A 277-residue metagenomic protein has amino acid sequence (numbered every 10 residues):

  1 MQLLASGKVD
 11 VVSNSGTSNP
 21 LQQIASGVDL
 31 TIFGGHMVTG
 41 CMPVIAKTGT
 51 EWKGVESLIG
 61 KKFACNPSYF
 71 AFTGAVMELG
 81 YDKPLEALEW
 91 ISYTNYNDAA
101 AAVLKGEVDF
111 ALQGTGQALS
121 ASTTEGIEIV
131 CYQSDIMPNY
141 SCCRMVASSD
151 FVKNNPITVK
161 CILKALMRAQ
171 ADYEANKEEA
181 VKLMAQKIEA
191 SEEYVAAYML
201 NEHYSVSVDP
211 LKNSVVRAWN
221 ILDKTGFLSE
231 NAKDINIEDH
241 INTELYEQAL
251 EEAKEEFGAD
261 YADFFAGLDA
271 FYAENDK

Functional and structural regions predicted by a protein language model:
M1-S13: Extracytoplasmic small-molecule ligand-binding "clamshell" domains of the periplasmic binding protein/Venus flytrap
L3-A5, Q23, L58, V103-L104: Hydrophobic residues within well-ordered alpha-helices
T17, M42-E51, V55-T123, V216: Bilobed "Venus flytrap"/periplasmic-binding protein-like clamshell domains and structurally analogous long
L30-M37, E89-I91, G126-N139: Short beta-strand->loop
I32-K53, P138-K153: Hydrophobic/proline-rich hinge and linker segments of small-molecule sensing/allosteric domains, predominantly
N97-K187: Pocket-lining segment of extracytoplasmic ligand-binding domains
N154-K233: Secondary-structure end/capping motifs
D223-K277: Conserved C-terminal helix/tail region of periplasmic/extracytoplasmic solute-binding proteins
